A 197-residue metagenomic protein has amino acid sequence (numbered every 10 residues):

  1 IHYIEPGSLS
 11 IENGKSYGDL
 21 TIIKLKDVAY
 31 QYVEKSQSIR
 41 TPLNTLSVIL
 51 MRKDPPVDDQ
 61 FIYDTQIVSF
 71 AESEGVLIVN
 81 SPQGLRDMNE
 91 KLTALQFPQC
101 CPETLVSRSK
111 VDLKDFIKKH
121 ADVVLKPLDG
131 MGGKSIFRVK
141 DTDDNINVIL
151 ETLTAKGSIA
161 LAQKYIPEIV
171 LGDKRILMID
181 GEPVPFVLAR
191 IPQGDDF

Functional and structural regions predicted by a protein language model:
I1, C101, V123, A160: Hydrophobic anchor at the start of a short beta-strand that flanks the dinucleotide cofactor-binding loop
I1-I4, V106, I117, F137: Extended hydrophobic/aromatic-rich secondary-structure runs
Y3-V106: Conserved N-proximal alpha/beta basic substrate-recognition cap immediately N-terminal to, or forming the N-lobe
N13-S16, V28, K119-V123, V170-G172: A short, compositionally biased
N44, E72, I117-K118, T154: Alpha-helix boundary recognition
V57-Q60, L85-K91, D112-D115, M131-S135 (+1 more regions): Short, well-ordered, mixed-charge alpha-helical segments that flank or form enzyme active sites
K110-V111, K118-A121, D129-F197: Phosphate-binding site of ATP-dependent enzymes
K126: Catalytic cores of nucleic-acid ligases and guanylyltransferases
